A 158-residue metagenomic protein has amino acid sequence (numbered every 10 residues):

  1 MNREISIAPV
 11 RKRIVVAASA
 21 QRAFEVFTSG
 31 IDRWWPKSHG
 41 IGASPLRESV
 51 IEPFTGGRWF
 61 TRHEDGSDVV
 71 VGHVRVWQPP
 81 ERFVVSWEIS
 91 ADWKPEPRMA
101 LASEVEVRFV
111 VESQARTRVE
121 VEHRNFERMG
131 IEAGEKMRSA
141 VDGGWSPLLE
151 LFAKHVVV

Functional and structural regions predicted by a protein language model:
M1-L46: Hydrophobic ligand-binding cavity/cleft-lining segments
R13-A17, E52, F60, H73 (+1 more regions): Generic structural detector for well-ordered beta-strands
A23-F27, W59, V74, V85 (+3 more regions): Hydrophobic pocket/interface hotspot
G30-V71: Short beta-edge strand/loop motif at the mouth of beta-sheet-based domains
S49-V50, E64-R116: Hydrophobic-ligand binding "helix-grip"
F54, F60-R62, H73, T117 (+3 more regions): Charge-dense, helix-prone N-terminal extensions
E88-D92, E122-M129: Short, solvent-exposed aromatic-acidic interface loops
R124-V158: A conserved amphipathic terminal alpha-helix motif
